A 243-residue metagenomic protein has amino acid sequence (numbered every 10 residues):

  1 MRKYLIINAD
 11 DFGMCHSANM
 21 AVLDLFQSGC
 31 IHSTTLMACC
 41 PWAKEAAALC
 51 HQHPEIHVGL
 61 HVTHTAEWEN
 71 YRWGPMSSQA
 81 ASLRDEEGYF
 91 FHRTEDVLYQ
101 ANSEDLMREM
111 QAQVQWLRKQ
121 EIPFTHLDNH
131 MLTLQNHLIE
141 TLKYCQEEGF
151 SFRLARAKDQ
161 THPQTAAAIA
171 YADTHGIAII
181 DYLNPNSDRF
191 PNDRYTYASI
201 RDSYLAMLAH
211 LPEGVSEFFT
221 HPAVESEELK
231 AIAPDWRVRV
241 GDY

Functional and structural regions predicted by a protein language model:
M1-I6, H16-H126, N136-Y243: Terminal accessory/targeting
A9-F12: DG-centered beta-turn motif at the end of beta-strands
M131-Q135: Gly/Ser/Thr-rich loops at beta-strand to alpha-helix junctions that form or flank small-molecule/cofactor-binding
